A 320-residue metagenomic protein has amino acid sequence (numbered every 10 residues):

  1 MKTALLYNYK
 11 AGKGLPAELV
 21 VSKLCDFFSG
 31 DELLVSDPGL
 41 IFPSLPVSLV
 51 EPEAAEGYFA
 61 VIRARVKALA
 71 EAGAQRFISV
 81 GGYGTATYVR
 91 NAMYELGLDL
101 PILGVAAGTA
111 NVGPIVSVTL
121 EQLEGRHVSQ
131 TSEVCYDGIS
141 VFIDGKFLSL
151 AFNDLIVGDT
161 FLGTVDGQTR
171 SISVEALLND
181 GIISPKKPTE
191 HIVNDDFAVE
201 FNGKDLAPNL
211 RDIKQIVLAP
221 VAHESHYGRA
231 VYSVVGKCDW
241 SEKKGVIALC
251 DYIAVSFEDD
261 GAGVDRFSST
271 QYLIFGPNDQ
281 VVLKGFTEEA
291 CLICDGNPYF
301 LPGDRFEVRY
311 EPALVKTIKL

Functional and structural regions predicted by a protein language model:
M1-F77, T87, L123-R126: ATP/NTP phosphate-donor binding region
A4-Y7, P16, Y232-L320: ATP/nucleoside-binding phosphotransfer catalytic cores, i.e., glycine-rich phosphate-binding loops
Y9-K10, G82-T85, G108, T160: Short glycine-rich anion-binding loops that position phosphate/pyrophosphate groups of nucleotides and phosphorylated
G14-L15, G84-R90, N111-G113: Short glycine/serine/threonine-rich phosphate/pyrophosphate-binding segments that cradle anionic phosphate groups
L45-P46, V89-N91, P114-S117: Short acidic, glycine/serine/threonine-rich loops at helix termini
K67, R76-F77, G81-L100: Short Gly/Thr/Asp-enriched flexible loops that form oxyanion-binding sites at enzyme active sites
D99-A107: Short hydrophobic/aromatic-enriched beta-strand-loop microsegments
G108-Y232: Catalytic core of DAGKc-family lipid kinases
